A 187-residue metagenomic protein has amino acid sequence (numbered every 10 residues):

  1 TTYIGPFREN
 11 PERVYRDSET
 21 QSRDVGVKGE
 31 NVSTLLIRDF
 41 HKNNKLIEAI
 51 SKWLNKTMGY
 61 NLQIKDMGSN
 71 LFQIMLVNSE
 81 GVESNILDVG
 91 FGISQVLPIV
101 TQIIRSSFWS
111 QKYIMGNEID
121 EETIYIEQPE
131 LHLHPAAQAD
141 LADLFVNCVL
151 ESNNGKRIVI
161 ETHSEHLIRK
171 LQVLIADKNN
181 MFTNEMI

Functional and structural regions predicted by a protein language model:
T1-N55: Coupling/switch segment of ABC-type P-loop NTPase heads
N44-I187: Switch/communication elements of ASCE P-loop NTPase nucleotide-binding domains
